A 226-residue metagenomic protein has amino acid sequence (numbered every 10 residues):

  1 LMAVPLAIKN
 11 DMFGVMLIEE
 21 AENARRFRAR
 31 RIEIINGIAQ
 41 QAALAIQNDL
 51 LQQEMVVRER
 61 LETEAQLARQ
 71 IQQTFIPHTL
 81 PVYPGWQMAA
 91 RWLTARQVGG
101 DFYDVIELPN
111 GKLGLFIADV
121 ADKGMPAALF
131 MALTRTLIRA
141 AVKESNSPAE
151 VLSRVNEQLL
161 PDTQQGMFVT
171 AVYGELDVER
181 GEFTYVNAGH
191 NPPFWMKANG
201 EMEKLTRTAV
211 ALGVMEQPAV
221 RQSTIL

Functional and structural regions predicted by a protein language model:
L1-I8, G14: A short, aliphatic-rich beta-strand micro-motif
P5-K9, A21, V120, L176: Sensor-regulatory modules in signal-transduction proteins
L17: Conserved beta-strand in the GNAT
R31-I34: Alpha-helical transmembrane segments within multi-pass membrane transporters and channels
N36-A43: Allosteric cytosolic regulatory segments
N48-L50, S145: HAMP exit helix and analogous amphipathic coiled-coil linker helices
V56-L226: … and, occasionally, acidic/histidine-rich disordered N-termini of signaling adaptors
